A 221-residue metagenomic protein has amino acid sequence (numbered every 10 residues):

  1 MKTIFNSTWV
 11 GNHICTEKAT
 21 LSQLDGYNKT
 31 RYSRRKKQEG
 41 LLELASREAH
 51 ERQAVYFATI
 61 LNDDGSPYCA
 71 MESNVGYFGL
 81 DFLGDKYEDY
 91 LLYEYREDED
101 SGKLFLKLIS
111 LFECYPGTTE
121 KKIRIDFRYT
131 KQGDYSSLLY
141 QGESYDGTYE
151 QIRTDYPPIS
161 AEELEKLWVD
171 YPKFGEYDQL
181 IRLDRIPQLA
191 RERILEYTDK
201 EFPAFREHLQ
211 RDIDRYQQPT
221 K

Functional and structural regions predicted by a protein language model:
M1-H50, L111-K221: Long terminal segments
Y27-T30, T59, D89: Generic hydrophobic, helix-prone segments enriched in Leu/Val/Ile
R52-L80: Short, well-structured hydrophobic secondary-structure segments
L61-D63, L83-D85, E113-C114, Y129: Generic beta-strand structural signal
D63-C69, K86-L91, T119-I123, Q132-S136: A short glycine-rich beta-turn/N-cap micro-motif
C69, G79, L106-S110, R153 (+1 more regions): A structural microfeature
A70-G76, D81, L91-D100, E113 (+2 more regions): Beta-turn initiation residues at beta-strand->coil junctions
G102-L104: Extracellular or lumenal secretory-pathway regions
